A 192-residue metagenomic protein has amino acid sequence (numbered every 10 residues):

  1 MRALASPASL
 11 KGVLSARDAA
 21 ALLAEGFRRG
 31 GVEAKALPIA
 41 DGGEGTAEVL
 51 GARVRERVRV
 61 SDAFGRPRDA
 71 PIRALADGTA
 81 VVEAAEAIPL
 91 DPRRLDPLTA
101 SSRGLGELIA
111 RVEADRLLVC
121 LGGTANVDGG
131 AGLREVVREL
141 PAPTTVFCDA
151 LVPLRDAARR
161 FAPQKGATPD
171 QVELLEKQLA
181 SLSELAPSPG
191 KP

Functional and structural regions predicted by a protein language model:
M1-P192: N-terminal loops that bind phosphate or other acidic moieties and the adjacent beta-alpha structural core
